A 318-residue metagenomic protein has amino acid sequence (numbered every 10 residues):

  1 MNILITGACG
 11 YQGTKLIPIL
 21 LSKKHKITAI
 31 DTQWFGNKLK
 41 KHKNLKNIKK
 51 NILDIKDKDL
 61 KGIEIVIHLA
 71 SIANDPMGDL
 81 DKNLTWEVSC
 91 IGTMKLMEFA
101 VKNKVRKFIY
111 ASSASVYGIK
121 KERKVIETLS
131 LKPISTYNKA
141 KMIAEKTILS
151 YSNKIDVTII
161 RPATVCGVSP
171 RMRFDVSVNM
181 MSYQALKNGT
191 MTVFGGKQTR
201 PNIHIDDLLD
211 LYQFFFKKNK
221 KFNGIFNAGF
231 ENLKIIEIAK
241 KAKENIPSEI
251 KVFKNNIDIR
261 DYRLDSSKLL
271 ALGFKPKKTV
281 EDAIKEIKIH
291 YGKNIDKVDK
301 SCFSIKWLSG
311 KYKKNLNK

Functional and structural regions predicted by a protein language model:
I3-K23: N-terminal Rossmann NAD(P)H-binding glycine-rich loop of SDR-like oxidoreductase domains
C9, I72-P76, A114-K121, L131 (+1 more regions): Active-site segment of SDR-like NAD(P)-dependent oxidoreductases
I52-V88: NAD(P)H-binding glycine-rich loop region in Rossmannoid oxidoreductase-like domains and their noncatalytic homologs
M94-T136: Conserved Rossmann-fold NAD(P)-dependent oxidoreductase catalytic core, especially the SDR/UDP-sugar
A140: Active-site helix of classical SDR
K146-R200, I205-L209, Q213, I235 (+1 more regions): NAD(P)-dependent short-chain dehydrogenase/reductase
N188-G189, V193-K318: C-terminal substrate-binding subdomain of Rossmann-fold SDR/epimerase-dehydratase oxidoreductases
